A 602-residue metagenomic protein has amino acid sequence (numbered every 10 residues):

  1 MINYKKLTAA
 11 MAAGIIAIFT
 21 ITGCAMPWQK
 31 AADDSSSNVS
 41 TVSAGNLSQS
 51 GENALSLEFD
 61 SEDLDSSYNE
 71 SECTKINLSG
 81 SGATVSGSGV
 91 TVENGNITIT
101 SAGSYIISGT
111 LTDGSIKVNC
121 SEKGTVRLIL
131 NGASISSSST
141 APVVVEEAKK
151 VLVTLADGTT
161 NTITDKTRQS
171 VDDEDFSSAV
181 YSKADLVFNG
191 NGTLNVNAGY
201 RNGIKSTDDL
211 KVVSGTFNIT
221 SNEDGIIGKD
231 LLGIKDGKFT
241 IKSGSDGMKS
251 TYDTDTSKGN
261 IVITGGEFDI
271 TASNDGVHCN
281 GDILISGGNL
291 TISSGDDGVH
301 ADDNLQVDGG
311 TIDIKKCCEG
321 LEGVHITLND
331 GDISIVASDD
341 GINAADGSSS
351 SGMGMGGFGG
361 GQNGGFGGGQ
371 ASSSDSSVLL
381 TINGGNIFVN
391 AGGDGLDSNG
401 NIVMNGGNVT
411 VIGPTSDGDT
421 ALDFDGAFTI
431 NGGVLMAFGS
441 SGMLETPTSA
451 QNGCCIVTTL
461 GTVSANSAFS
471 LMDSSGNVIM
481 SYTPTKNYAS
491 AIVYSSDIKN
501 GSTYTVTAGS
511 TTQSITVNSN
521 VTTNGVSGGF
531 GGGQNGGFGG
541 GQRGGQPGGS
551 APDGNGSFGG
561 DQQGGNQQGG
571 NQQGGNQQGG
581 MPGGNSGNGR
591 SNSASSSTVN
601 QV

Functional and structural regions predicted by a protein language model:
I2-V602: A composition-driven surface/loop motif
